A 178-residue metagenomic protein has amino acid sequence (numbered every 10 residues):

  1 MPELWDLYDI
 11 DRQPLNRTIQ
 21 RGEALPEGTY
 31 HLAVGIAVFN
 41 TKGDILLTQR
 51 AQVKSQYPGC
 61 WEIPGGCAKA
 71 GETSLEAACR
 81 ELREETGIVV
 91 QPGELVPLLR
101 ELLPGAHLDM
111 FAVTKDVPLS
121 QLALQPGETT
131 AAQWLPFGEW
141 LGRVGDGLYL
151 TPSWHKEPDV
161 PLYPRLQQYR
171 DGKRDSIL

Functional and structural regions predicted by a protein language model:
M1-G35, T41: Acidic, metal-coordinating catalytic segment for phosphate/diphosphate chemistry, firing primarily on the Nudix
L7, V38, L47, A112-V113 (+1 more regions): Conserved hydrophobic "DFG−1" position in protein kinase catalytic cores
D11, N40-G43, A51, T114-L119 (+1 more regions): Short loop segments at secondary-structure junctions
P14-R17, L47, T151: A sequence-level detector of short linear motifs
G22, P58-G59, A70, P97-L178: Nudix hydrolase/Nudix homology domain
A33-G65: A glycine-rich, hydrophobic loop/mini-helix early in the fold
L46-L47, I63-V96: The catalytic Nudix box helix
